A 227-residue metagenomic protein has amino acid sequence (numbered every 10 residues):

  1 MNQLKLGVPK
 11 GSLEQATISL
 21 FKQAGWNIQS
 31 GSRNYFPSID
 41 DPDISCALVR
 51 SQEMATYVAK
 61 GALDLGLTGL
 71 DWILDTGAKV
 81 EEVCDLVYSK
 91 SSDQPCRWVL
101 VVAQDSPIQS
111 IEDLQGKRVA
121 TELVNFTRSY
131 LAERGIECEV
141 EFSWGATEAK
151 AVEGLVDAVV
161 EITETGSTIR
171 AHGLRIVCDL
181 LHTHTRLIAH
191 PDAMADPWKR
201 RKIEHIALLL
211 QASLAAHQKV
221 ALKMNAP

Functional and structural regions predicted by a protein language model:
M1-P227: Domain-level signature for soluble enzymes in the chorismate/prephenate branch of the shikimate pathway
